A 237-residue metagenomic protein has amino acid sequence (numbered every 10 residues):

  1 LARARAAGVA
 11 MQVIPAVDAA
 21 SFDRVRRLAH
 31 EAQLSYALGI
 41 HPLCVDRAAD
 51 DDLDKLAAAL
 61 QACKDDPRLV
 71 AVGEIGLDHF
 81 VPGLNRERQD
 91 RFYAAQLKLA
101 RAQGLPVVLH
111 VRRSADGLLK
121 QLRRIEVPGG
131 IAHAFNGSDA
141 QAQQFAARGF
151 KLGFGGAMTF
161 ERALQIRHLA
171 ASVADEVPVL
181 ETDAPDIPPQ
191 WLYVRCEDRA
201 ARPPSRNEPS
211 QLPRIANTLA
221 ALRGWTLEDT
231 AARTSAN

Functional and structural regions predicted by a protein language model:
L1-N237: Mid-domain alpha/beta scaffold segments of enzyme catalytic cores
